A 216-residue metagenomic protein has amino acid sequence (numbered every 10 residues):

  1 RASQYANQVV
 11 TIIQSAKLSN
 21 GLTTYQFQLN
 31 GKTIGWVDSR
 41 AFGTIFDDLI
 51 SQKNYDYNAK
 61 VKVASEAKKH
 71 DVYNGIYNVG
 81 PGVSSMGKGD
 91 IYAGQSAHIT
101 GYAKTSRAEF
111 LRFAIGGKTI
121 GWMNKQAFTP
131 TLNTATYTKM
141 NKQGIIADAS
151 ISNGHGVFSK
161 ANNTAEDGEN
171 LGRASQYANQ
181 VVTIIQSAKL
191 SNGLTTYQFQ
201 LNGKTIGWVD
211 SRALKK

Functional and structural regions predicted by a protein language model:
R1-T24, I45-A108, T131-N192, T196: Beta-loop motif signature
L29-K53, A114-M140, L201-K216: Boundary regions of SH3-family modules and the immediately adjacent low-complexity/disordered segments in eukaryotic
